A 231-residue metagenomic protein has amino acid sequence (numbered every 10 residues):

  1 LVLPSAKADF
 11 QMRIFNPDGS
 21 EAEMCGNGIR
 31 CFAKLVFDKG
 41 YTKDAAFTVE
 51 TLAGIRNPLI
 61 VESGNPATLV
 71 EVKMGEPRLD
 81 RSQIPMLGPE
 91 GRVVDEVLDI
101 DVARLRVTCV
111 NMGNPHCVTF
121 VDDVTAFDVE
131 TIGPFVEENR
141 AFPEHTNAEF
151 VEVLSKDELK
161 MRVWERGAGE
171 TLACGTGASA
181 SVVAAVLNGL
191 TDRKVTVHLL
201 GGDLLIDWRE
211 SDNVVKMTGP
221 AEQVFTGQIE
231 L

Functional and structural regions predicted by a protein language model:
L1-P66, C117-L231: A glycine-rich beta-to-alpha transition motif near the start of alpha/beta enzyme domains, typified by
F47-V49, V93-I100, V110, V195-V197: Short acidic-hydrophobic surface loop/beta-edge motif
P58-L59, R104-C109: Short, surface-exposed loop motifs enriched in S/T, G, D/E and P with embedded aromatic residues
L69-P77: Membrane helix-loop-helix hairpins that form the core translocation module of multi-pass transporters
P77-R78, Q223: Active-site/binding-pocket entry motifs
R78-R106: Active-site glycine-rich loop that binds ribose-phosphate moieties when present
